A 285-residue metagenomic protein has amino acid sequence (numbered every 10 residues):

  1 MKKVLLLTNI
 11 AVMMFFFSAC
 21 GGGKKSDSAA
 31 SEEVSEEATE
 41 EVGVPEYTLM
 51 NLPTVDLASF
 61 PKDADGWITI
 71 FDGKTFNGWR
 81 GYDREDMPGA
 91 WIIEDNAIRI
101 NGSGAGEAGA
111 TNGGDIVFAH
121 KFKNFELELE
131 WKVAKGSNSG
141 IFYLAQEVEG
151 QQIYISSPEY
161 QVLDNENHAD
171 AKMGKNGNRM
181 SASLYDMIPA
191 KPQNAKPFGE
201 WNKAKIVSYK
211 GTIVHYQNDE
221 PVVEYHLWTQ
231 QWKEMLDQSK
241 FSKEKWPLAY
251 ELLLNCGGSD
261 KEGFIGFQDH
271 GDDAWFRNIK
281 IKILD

Functional and structural regions predicted by a protein language model:
M1-V4: Positively charged n-region of N-terminal signal peptides that target proteins for export
L7-M14: Sec-dependent N-terminal signal peptides
F16-A19: C-terminal motif of bacterial Sec signal peptides marking the signal peptidase cleavage site
G22-D285: Carbohydrate-interacting regions of secretory-pathway proteins
